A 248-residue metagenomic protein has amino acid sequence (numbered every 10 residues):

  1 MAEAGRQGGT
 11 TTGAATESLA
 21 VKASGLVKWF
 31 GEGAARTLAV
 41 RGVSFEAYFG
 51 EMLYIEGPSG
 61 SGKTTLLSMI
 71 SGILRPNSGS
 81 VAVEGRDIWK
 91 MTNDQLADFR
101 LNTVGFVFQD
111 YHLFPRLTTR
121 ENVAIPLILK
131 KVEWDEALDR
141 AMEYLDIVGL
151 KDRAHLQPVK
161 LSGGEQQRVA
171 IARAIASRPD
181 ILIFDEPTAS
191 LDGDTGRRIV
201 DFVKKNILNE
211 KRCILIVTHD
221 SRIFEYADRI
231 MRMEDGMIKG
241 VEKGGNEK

Functional and structural regions predicted by a protein language model:
M1-W29, K239-K248: ABC-family P-loop ATPase nucleotide-binding domain
L19-V21, L26-V43, A47-Y226, I230-M233: ABC family nucleotide-binding domain
